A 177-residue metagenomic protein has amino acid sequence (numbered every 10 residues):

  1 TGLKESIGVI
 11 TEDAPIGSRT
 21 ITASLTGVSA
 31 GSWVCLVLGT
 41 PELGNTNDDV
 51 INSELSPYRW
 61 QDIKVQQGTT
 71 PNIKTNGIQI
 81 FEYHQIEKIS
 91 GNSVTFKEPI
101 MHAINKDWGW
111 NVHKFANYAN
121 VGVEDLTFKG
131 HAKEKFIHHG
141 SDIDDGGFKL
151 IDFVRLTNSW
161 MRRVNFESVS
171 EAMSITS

Functional and structural regions predicted by a protein language model:
T1-F81, I89, T95-K97, H102-A103: Autoprocessing Asn-cyclization modules and mimics
K64, P71, Y83-Q85, N105-V112 (+2 more regions): C-terminal effector modules of nucleic-acid-centric enzymes and ribosome-associated factors
T75-T127, H131-K133: Extended acidic/polar, glycine-enriched regions that form or flank non-catalytic beta-rich accessory modules
I78, F115, I143-D144, D152-R155 (+2 more regions): Low-complexity, polar/charged sequence tracts that form flexible coils or short amphipathic helices and often embed
T95, A132-H139, K149, V169-T176: Short glycine/acidic-rich loop motifs that flank beta-strands on beta-rich extracellular proteins
A119-G130, T157-S170, S177: Right-handed parallel beta-helix
